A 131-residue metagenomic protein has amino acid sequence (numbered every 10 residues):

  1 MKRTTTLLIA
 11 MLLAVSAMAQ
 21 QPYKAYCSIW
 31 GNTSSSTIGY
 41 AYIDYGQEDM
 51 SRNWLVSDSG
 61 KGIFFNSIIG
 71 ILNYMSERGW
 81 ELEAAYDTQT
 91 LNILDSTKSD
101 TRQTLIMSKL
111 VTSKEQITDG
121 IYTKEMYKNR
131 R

Functional and structural regions predicted by a protein language model:
K2-L12: Sec-dependent signal peptide hydrophobic core
T4-T6, M18-R131: Terminus-proximal functional modules
A14-S16: N-terminal signal peptide c-region/cleavage motif recognized by signal peptidases
